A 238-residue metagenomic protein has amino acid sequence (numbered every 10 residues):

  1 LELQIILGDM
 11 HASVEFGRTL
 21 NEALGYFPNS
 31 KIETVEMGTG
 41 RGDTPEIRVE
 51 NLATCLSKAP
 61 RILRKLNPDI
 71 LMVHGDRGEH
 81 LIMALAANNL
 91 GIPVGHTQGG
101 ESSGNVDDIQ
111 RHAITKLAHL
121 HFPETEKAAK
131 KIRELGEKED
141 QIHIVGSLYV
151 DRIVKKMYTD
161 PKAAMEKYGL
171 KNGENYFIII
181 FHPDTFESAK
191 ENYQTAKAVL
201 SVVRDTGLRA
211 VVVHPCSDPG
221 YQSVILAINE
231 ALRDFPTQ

Functional and structural regions predicted by a protein language model:
L1, E22, E46-L56, R61 (+2 more regions): PLP-dependent amino-acid enzyme catalytic core
E2-D9, H121-F122, R209-C216: Short internal beta-strands
Q4-R48: Conserved nucleotide-sugar phosphate-binding/catalytic loop shared by glycosyltransferases and other
I6-G8, V73, T97, I180 (+1 more regions): Short hydrophobic segments within beta-strands
L7-S13, E101-S102, Y149-V150, D184-E187 (+1 more regions): Short histidine/acidic/glycine/proline-rich micro-motifs that form metal- and phosphate-coordinating active-site loops
S13-E15, L117-N192: A nucleotide-sugar donor-handling region in carbohydrate enzymes
T19-E22, T159-Q238: Donor-nucleotide binding loops and adjacent catalytic segments primarily of GT-B fold Leloir glycosyltransferases
M37-E139: Active-site and donor-binding regions of nucleotide-sugar-utilizing enzymes
